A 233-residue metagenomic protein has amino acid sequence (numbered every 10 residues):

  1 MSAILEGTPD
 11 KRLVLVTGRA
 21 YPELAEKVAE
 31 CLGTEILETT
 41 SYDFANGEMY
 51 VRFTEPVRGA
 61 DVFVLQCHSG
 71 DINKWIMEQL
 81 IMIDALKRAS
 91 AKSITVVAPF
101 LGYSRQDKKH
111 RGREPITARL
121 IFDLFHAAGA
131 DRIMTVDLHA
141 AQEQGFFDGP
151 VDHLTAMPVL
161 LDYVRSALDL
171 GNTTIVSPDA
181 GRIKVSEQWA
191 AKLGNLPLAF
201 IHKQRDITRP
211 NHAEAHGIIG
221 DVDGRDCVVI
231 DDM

Functional and structural regions predicted by a protein language model:
M1-M233: PRPP-associated nucleotide enzymes
